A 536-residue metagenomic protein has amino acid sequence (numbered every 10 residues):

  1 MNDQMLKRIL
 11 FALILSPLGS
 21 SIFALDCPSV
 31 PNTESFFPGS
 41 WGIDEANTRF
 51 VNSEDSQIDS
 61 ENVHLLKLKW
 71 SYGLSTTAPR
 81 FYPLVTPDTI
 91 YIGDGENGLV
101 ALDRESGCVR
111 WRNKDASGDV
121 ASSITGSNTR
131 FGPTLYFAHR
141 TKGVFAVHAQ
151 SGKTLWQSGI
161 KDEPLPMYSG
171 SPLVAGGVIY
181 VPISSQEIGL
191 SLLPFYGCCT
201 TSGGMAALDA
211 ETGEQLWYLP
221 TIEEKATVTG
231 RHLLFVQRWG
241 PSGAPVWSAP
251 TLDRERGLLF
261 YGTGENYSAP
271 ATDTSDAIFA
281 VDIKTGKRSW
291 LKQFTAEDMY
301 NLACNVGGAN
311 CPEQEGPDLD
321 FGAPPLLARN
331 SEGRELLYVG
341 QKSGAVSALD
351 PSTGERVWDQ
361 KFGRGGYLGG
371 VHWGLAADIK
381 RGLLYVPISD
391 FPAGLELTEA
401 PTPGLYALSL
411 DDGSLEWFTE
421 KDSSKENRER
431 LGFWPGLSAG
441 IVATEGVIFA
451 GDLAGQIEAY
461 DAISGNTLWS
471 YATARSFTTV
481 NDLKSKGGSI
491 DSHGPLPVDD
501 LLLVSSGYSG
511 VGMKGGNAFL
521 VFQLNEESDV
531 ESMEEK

Functional and structural regions predicted by a protein language model:
D26-L68: Blade/loop signatures of beta-propeller domains
T33-E45, T76-G98, S117-V144, P164-M205 (+7 more regions): Repeat-blade elements of multi-bladed beta-propeller folds
E61, L102-D103, V147-H148, L208 (+7 more regions): Hydrophobic/aromatic beta-strand positions that recur at structurally equivalent sites within the blades
K69, C108-R112, K153-Q157, L216-W217 (+4 more regions): A structural motif specific to WD40 beta-propellers
D103-S106, H148-S151, D209-T212, I283-T285 (+4 more regions): Short loop/turn segments that connect beta-strands within beta-propeller blades
D115-S117, G159-D162, Y218-G240, S289-G316 (+3 more regions): Surface-exposed loop and turn segments in beta-propeller and other repeat-based domains that flank or scaffold
T201-E214, T274-K287, P401-G413, G516-S528: Beta-propeller blade signature
